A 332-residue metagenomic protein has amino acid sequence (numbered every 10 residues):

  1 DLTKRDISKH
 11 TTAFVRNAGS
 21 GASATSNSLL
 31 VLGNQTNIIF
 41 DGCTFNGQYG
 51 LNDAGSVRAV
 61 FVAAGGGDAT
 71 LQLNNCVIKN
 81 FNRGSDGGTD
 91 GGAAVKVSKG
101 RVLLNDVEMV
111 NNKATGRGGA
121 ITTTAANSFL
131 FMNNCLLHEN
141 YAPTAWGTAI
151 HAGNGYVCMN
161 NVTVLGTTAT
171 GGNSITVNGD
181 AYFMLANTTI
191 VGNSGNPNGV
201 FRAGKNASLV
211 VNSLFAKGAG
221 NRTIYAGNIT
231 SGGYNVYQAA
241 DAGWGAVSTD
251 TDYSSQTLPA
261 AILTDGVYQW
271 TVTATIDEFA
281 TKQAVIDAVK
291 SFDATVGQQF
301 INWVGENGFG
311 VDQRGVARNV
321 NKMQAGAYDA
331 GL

Functional and structural regions predicted by a protein language model:
T3, V60-A63, Q72, G84 (+6 more regions): Predominantly extracellular beta-rich ligand-binding scaffolds that present long acidic/polar faces for carbohydrate
T3-D41, Y49-A69, G87-T89, A94-K99 (+4 more regions): Extracellular beta-strand-rich solenoid/capping regions of secreted or surface-exposed proteins that bind or remodel
A325-G326: Short, structured beta-strand segments at or near domain termini in extracellular proteins/domains
